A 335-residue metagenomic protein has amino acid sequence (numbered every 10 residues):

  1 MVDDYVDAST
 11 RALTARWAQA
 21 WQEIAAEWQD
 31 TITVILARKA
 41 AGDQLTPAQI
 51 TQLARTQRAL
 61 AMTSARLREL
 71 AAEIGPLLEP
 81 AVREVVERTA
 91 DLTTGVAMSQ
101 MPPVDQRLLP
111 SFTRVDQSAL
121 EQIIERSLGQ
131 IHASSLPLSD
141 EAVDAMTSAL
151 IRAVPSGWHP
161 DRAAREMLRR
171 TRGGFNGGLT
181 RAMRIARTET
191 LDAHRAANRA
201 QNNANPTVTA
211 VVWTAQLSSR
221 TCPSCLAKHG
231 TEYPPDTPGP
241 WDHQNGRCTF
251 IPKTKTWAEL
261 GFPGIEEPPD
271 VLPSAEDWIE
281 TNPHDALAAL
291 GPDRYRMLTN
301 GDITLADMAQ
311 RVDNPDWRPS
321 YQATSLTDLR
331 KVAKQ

Functional and structural regions predicted by a protein language model:
M1-R172, E259-Q335: N-terminal leader/targeting and assembly helices and adjacent pre-domain segments
A164, G173-I265: Acidic, glycine-rich two-metal-ion catalytic cores of nucleic acid-processing enzymes
